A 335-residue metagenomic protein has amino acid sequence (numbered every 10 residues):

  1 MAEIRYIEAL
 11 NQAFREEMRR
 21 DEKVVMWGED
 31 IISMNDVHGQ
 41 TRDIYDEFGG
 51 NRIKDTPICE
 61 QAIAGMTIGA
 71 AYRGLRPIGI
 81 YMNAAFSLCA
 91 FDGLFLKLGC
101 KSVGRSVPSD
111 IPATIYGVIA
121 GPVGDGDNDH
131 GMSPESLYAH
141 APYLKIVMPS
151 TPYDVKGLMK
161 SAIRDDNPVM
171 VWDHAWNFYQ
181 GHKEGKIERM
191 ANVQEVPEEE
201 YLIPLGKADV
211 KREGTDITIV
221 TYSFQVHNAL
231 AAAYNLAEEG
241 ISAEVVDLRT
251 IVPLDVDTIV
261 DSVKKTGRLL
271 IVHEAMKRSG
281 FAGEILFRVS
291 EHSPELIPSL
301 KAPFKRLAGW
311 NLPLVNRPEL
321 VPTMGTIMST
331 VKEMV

Functional and structural regions predicted by a protein language model:
M1-H182, P322-G325, S329, E333: Thiamine diphosphate
I31, V37-E47, E60, S109-I111 (+3 more regions): Thiamine diphosphate
